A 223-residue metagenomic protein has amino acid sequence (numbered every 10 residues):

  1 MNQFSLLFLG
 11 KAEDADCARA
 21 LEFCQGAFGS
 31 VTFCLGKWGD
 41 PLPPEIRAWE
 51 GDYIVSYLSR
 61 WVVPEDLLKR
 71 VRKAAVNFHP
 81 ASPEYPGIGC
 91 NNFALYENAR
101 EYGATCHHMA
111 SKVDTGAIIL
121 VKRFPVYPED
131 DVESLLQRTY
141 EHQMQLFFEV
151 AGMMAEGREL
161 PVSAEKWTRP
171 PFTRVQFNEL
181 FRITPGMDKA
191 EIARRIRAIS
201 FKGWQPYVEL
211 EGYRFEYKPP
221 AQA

Functional and structural regions predicted by a protein language model:
M1-A223: One-carbon transfer enzymes
